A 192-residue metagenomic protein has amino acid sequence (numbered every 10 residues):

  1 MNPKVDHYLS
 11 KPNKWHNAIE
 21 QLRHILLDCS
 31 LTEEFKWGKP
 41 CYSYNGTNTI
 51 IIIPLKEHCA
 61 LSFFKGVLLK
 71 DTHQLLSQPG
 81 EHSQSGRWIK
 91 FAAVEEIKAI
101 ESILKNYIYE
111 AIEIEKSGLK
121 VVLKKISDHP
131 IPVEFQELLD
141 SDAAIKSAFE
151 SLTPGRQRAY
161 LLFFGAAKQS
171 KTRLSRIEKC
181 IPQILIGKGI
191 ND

Functional and structural regions predicted by a protein language model:
M1-D192: Charge-dense, helix-prone N-terminal extensions
